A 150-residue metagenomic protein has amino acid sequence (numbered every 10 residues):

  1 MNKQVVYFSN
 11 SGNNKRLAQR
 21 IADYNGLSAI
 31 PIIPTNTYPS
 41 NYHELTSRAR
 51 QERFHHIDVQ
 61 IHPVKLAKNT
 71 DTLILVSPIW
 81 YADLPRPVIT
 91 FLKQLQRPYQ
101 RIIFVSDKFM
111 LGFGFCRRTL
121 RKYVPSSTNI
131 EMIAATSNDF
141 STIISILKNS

Functional and structural regions predicted by a protein language model:
M1-L75, A82-I89, K93, S126 (+1 more regions): N-terminal beta1-alpha1-beta2 submodule of the flavodoxin-like/Rossmannoid cofactor-binding fold
T37-H43, G114-F115, D139-T142: Short, charged, surface-exposed secondary-structure boundary motifs
L75-V76, F104: Redox-cofactor binding/interface segments in oxidoreductases and associated redox assembly factors
P78-Y81, F109: Short glycine-rich anion-binding loops that position phosphate/pyrophosphate groups of nucleotides and phosphorylated
R97-R101, S126: A short helix->loop->beta-strand "cap" motif at the edges of active sites that frequently abuts
S106-G112: Short beta-alpha junction loops
F115-S126: Short, aromatic/basic amphipathic alpha-helical patches
T128-S150: Glycine-rich phosphate/pyrophosphate-binding loop and the adjoining helix
